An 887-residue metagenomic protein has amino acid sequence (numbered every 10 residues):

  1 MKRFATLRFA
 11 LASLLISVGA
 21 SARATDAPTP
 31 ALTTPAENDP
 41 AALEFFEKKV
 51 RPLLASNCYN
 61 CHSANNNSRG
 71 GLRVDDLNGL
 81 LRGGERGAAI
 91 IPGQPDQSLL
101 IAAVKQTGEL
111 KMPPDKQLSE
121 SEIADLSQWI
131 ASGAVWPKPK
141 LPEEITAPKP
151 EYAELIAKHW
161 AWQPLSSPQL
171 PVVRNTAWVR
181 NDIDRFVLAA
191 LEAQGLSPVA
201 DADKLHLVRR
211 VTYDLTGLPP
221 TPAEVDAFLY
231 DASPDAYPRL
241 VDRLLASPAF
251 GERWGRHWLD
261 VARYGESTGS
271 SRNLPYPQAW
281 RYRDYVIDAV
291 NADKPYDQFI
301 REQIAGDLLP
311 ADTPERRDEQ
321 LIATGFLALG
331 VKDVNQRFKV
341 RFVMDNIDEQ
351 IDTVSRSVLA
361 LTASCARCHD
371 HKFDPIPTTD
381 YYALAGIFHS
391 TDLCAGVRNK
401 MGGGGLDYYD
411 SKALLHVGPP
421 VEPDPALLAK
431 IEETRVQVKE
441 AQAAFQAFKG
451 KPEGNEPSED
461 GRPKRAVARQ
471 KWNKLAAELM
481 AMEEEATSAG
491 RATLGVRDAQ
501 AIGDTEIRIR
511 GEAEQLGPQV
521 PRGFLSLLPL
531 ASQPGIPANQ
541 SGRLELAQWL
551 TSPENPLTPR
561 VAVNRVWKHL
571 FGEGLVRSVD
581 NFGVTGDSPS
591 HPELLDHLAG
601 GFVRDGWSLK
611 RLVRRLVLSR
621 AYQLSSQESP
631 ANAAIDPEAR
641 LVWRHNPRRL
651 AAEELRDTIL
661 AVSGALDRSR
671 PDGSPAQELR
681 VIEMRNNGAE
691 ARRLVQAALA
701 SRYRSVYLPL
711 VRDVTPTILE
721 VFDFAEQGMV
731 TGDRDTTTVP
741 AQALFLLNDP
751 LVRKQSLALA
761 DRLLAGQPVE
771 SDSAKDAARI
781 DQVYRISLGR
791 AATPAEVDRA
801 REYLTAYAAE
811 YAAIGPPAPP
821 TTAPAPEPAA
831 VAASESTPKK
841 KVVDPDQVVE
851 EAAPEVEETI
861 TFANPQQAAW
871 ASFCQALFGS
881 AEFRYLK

Functional and structural regions predicted by a protein language model:
M1-A5: N-terminal secretory signal peptides that target proteins for export/translocation
R8-G19: Bacterial N-terminal signal peptides
A22-S127, W136-A189, A193, L205-R210 (+9 more regions): Solvent-exposed helix-loop boundary motif
F45-Y59, D125-W129, Q350-A366, L384 (+2 more regions): Sequence/structural segment immediately N-terminal to covalent heme-attachment motifs in c-type and related
L54, H62, K105, I130-A134 (+4 more regions): Protein kinase-like catalytic domain
R174-A249, R263-T313, D374-P375, P425-A700 (+7 more regions): Primarily short, surface-exposed interaction patches in extracytoplasmic proteins
L259-P277, Y282, L308-V343, I347-Q350: Beta-propeller blade termini and top-face loops
M401-Q442: Charged, amphipathic alpha-helical linkers/stalks
